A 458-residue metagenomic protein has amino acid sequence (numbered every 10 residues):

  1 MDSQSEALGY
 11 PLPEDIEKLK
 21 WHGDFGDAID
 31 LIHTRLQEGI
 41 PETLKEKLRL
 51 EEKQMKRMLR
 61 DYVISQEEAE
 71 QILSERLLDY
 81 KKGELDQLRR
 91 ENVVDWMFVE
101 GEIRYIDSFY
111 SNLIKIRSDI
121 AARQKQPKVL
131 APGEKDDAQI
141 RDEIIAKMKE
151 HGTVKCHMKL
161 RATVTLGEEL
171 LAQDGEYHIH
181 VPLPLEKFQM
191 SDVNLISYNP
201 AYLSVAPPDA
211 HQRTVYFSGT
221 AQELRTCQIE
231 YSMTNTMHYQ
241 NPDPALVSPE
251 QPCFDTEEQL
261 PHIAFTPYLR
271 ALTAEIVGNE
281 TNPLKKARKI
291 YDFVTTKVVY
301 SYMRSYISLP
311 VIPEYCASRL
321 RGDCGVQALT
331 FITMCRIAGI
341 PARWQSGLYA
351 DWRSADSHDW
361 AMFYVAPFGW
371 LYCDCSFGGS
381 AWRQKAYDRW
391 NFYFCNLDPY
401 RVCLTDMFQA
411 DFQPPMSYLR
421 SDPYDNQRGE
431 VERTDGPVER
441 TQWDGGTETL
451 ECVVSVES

Functional and structural regions predicted by a protein language model:
S5-E6, P283: Inter-repeat boundary and helix-capping residues of tandem alpha-helical solenoids
E6, Y10-E14, K18-H22, V326-M416: Hydrophobic/aromatic-rich core segments of domains that either
L12-P13, K20-G23, D27, P208-H211 (+1 more regions): Acidic low-complexity segments
D15, A28, E52-Q54: Structural register within alpha-helical repeat arrays
W21, Q37, P41-T236: Intrinsically disordered, low-complexity N-terminal segments that are enriched in acidic
P283-I290, L320-C335: Active-site nucleophilic cysteine motif
N396-S458: Low-complexity, Gly/Ser/Thr/Pro-rich intrinsically disordered linker/tail segments
